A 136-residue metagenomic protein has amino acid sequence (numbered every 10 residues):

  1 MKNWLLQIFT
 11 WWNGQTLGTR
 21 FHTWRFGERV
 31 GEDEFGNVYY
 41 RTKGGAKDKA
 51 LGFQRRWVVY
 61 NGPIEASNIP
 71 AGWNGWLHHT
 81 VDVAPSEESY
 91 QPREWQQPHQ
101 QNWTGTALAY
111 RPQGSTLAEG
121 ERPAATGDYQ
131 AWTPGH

Functional and structural regions predicted by a protein language model:
M1-N37, T42-H136: N- and C-terminal low-complexity/disordered segments
